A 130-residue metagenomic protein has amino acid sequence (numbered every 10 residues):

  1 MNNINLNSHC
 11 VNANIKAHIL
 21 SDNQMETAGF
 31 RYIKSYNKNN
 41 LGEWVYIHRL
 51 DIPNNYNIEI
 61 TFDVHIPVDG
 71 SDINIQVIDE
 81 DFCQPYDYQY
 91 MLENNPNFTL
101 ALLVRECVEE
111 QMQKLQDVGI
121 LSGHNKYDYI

Functional and structural regions predicted by a protein language model:
N2-N14, H18-L20, N39-I130: Intrinsically disordered, low-complexity regulatory regions enriched in serine/threonine/proline and acidic residues
F30-Y32: Conserved acetyl-CoA-binding loop of GNAT-fold acetyltransferases
S35-N37: Short, well-structured hydrophobic secondary-structure segments
